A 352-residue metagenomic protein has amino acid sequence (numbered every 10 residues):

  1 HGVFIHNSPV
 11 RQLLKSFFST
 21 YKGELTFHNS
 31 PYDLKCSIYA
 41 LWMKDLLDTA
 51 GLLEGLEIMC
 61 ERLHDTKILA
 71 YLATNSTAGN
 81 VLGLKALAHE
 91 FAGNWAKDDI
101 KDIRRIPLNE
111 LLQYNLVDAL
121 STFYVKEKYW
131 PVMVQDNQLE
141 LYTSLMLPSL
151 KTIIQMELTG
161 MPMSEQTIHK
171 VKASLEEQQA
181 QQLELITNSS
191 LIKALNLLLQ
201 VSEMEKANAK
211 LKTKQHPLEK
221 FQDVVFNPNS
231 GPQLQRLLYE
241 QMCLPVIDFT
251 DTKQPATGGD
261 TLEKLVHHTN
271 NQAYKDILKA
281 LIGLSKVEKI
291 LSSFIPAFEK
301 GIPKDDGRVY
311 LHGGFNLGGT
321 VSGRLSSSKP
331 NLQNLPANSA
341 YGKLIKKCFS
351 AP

Functional and structural regions predicted by a protein language model:
H1, G79, W95, D99 (+2 more regions): Conserved "right-hand" nucleotidyltransferase catalytic core of DNA-directed polymerases
H1-Q135, K253-G258: Active-site-proximal helix-loop-helix substrate-binding element of RNase H-like nuclease domains
G23, K347-P352: Conserved catalytic alpha/beta cores of large enzymes that bind or transform nucleotide phosphates and polynucleotides
A73, G342-L344: Glycine-rich, charged/polar anion/phosphate-binding loops that engage phosphate groups from diverse ligands
